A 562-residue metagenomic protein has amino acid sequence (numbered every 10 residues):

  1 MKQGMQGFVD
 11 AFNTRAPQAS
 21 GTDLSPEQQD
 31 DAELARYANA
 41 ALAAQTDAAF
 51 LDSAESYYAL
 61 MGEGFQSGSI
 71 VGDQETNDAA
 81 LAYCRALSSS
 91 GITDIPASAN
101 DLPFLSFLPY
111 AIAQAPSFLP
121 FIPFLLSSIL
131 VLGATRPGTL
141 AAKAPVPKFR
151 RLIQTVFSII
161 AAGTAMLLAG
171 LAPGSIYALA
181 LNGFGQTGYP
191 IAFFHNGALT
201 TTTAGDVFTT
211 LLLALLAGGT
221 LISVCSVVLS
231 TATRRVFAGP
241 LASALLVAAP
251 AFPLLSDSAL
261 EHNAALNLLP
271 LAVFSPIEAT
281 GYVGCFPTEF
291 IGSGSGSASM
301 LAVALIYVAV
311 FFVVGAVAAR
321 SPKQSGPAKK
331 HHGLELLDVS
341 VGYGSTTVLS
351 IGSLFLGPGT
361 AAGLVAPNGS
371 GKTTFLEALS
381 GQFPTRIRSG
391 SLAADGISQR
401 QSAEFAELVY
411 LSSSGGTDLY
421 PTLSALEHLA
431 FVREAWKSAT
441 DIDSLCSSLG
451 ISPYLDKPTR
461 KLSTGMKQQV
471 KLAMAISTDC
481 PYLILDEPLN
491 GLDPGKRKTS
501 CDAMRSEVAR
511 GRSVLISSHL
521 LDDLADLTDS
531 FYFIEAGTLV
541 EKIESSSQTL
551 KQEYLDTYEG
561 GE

Functional and structural regions predicted by a protein language model:
I92-L102, G183-D206, L246-G326, T557-G560: Terminal transmembrane helical anchor/hairpin motif
T93-S128, F157-V227, T231: Secretory targeting signals
V365-P367: The feature captures the beta-strand-to-loop junction immediately N-terminal to the Walker
S380: Helix-to-loop junction immediately C-terminal to a conserved catalytic motif
R388-F405, E541: Conserved ABC transporter NBD signature motif
L411, P421-A435: Q-loop/switch helix immediately C-terminal to the Walker
A430, A439-L455: Conserved ABC ATPase "signature" region
